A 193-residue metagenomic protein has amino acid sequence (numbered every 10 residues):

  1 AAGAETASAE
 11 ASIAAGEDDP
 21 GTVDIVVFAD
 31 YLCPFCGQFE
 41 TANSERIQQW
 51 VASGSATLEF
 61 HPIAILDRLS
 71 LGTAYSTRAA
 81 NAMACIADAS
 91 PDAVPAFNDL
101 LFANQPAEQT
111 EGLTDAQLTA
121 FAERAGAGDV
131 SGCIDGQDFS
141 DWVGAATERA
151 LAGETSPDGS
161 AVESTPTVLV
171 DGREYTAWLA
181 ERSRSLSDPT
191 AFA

Functional and structural regions predicted by a protein language model:
A1-L71, T147, L151, P189-F192: Extracytoplasmic thiol/disulfide redox context detector
D18, Y75-S76, A161: Short coil/turn motifs at beta-sheet boundaries
F28-D30, H61-A64, L100-F102, V170-R173 (+1 more regions): Active-site-proximal beta-strand/loop segments in catalytic clefts of secreted hydrolases
Y31, A80, P166: Residue-level detector of short, conserved catalytic/binding motifs and their immediate flanks
G37-A116: Structural alpha/beta surface segment adjacent to cysteine/selenocysteine redox centers across thiol/disulfide enzymes
L118-A122: Flexible, glycine-rich surface segments
E123-A193: C-terminal cap of thioredoxin/glutaredoxin-like
